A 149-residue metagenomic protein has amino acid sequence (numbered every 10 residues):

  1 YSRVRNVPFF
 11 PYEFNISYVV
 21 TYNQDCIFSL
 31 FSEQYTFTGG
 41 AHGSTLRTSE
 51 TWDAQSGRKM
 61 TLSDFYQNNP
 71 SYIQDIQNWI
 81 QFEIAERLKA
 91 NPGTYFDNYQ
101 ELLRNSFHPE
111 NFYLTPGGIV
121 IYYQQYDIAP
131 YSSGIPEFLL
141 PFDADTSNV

Functional and structural regions predicted by a protein language model:
Y1-V149: Compositionally biased intrinsically disordered regions enriched in Thr/Gly
